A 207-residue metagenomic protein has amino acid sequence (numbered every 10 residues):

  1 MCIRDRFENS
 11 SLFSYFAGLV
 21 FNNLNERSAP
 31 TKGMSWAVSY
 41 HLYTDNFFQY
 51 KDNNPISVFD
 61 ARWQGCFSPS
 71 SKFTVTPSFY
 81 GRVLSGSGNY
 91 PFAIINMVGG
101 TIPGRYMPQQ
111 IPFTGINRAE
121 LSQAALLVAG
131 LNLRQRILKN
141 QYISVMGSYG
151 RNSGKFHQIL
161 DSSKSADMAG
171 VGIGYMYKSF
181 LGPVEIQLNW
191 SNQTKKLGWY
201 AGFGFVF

Functional and structural regions predicted by a protein language model:
M1-D5: Conserved small/polar residues in nucleotide/adenosyl-binding loops
L12, G33, S70-T74, L138-Y142 (+2 more regions): Strand-connecting loop/turn motifs
Y15-V20, L24-L138: C-terminal outer-membrane beta-barrel translocator/porin domains of Gram-negative envelope proteins and their
F16, Y175-I186, K195-F207: Outer-membrane beta-barrel "beta-signal"
A37-H41, S78-R82, S144-S148, M176 (+1 more regions): Transmembrane beta-strands of outer-membrane beta-barrel proteins
F47, G154-F156, P183-E185: Short small-residue beta-strand/loop micro-motif enriched in glycine and branched aliphatics
R134-A169: C-terminal hydrophobic structural anchor segments that stabilize assembly/packing rather than catalytic chemistry
